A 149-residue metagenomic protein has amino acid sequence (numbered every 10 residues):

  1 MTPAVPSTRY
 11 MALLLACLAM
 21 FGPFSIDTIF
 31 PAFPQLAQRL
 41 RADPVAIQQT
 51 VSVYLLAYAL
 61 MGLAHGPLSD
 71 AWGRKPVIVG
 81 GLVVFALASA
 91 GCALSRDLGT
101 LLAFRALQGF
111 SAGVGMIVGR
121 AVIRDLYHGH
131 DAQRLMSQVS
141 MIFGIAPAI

Functional and structural regions predicted by a protein language model:
M1-G22: Cytosolic juxtamembrane N-terminal segment immediately preceding the first transmembrane helix of multi-pass
L18, G80-V84, A88, F104 (+1 more regions): Residue-level signature of the transmembrane alpha-helical cores of Major Facilitator Superfamily-type secondary
A19, V51, L55, M136-G144 (+1 more regions): Small-residue-rich transmembrane alpha-helices and their cytosolic helix-loop interfaces in multi-pass secondary
D27, L55-L63, P147-A148: Residue-level signature of mid-helix packing/kink "hotspots" within the transmembrane helices of 12-pass Major
A32-A59: Extracellular/periplasmic helix-loop-helix junction of adjacent transmembrane segments in MFS-like secondary
L60-L98: Conserved MFS/SLC helix-loop-helix module at the cytosolic interface between two early adjacent transmembrane helices
G99-R105: Short hydrophobic/alpha-helical segments at membrane-entry points of transmembrane helices in Major Facilitator
A106-I142: Cytoplasmic helix-loop-helix junction between adjacent transmembrane helices in 12-TM secondary transporters
